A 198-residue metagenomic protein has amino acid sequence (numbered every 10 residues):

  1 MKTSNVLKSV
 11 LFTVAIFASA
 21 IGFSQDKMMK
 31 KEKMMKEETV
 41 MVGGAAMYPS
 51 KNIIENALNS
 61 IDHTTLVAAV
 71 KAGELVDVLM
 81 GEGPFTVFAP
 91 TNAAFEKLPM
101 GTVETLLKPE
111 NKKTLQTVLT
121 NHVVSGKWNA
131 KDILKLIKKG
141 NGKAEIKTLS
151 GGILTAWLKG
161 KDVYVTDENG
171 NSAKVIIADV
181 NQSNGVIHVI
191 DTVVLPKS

Functional and structural regions predicted by a protein language model:
M1-K27: Bacterial Sec-dependent N-terminal signal peptides
T3-N5, Q25-S198: Mature, structured domains of secreted/extracytosolic soluble proteins
